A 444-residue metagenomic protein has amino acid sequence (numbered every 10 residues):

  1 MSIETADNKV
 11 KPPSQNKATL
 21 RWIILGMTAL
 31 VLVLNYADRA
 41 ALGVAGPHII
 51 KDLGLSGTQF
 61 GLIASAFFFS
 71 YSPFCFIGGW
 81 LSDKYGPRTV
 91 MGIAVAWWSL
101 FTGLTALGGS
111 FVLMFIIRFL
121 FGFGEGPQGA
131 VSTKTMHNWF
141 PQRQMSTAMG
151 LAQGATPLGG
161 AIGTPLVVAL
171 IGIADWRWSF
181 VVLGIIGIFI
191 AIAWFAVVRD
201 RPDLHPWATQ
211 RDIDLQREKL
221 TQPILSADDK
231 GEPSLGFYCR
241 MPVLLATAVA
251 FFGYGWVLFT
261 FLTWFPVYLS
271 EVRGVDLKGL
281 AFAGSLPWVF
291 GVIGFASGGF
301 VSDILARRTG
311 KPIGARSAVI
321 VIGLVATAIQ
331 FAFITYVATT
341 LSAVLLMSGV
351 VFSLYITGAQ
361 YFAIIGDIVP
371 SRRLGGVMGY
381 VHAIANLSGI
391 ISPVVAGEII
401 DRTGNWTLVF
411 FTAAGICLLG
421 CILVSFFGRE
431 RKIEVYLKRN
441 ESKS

Functional and structural regions predicted by a protein language model:
I23-G57, F261-P266: Extracytoplasmic
A40, F68-F76, G126, G160-A161 (+3 more regions): Residue-level signature of mid-helix packing/kink "hotspots" within the transmembrane helices of 12-pass Major
L42-G43, R240-G298, G358, F362: Extracytoplasmic gate region of multi-pass secondary transporters
G54, G86, L107-L113, G124 (+3 more regions): Helix-breaking motifs and short loop linkers at transmembrane-helix boundaries and internal kinks in secondary membrane
P73-G109: Conserved MFS/SLC helix-loop-helix module at the cytosolic interface between two early adjacent transmembrane helices
T89-G103, G314-F331: Structural signature of the two symmetry-related core transmembrane helices
I117-P157: Cytoplasmic helix-loop-helix junction between adjacent transmembrane helices in 12-TM secondary transporters
A152-D203: Helix-loop-helix hairpin linking two adjacent transmembrane segments in secondary transporters
